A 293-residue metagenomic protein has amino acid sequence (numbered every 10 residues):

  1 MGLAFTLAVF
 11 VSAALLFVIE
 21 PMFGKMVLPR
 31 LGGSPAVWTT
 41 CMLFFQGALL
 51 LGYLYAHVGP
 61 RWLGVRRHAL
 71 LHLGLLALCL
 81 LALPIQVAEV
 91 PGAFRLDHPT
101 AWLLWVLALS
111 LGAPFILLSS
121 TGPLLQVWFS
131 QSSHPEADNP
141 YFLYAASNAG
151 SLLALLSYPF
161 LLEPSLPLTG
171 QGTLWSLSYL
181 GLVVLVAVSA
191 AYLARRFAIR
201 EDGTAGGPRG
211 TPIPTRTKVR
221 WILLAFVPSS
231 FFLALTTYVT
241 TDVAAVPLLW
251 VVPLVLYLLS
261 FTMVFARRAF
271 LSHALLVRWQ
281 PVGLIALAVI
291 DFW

Functional and structural regions predicted by a protein language model:
M1-W293: Alpha-helical transmembrane segments of multi-pass membrane proteins
